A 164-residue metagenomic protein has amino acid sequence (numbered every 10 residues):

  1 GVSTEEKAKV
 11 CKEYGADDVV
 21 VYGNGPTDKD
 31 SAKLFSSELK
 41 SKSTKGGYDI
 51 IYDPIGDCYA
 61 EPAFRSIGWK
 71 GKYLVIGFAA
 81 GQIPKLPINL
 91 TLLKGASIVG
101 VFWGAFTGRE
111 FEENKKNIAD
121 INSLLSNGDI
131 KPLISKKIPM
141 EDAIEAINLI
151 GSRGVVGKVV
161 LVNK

Functional and structural regions predicted by a protein language model:
G1-C58: Adenosine-nucleotide cofactor-binding segment
V2, C11, C58-D129, V162-K164: Glycine-rich phosphate-binding loop and adjacent beta-alpha segment of Rossmann(oid) nucleotide-cofactor-binding
G15-V21, S37-E38, L90-K94, K115-A119 (+1 more regions): Short, hinge-like loop/turn segments at secondary-structure boundaries
T44, G68, G154-V155: Short conserved AdoMet
D49-Y52, K72-V75, P132-S135: Short catalytic-loop micro-motif centered on adjacent basic/acidic residues
N122-S123, N127-K136, I144-K164: C-terminal capping/lid region of NAD(P)-dependent oxidoreductase domains
